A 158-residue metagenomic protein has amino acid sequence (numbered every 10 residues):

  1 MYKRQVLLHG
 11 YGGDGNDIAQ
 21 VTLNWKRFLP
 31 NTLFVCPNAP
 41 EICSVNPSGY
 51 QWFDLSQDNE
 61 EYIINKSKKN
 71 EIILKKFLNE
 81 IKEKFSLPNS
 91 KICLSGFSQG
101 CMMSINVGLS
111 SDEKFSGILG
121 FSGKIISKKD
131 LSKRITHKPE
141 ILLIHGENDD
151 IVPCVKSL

Functional and structural regions predicted by a protein language model:
R4-L87: Serine-hydrolase catalytic machinery in alpha/beta-hydrolase-like enzymes
A19-L23, P153-L158: Short alpha-helix in the alpha/beta-hydrolase fold that links the catalytic acid
Q20, N106-S110: Active-site signature of alpha/beta-hydrolase-fold catalytic machinery across serine- and Asp/Cys-nucleophile hydrolases
S86-G96: Alpha/beta-hydrolase fold nucleophile elbow
N89-S90, T136-I141: Short, proline-enriched alpha-helix->beta-strand connector loops that line the catalytic pocket of alpha/beta-hydrolase
S95-G100, S104: Gly/Ala-rich beta-loop-alpha elbow adjacent to hydrolase catalytic centers
E113-I125: A conserved short beta-strand
L142-H145, D149: Short beta-strand/loop motif that positions the catalytic acidic residue of the alpha/beta-hydrolase fold
